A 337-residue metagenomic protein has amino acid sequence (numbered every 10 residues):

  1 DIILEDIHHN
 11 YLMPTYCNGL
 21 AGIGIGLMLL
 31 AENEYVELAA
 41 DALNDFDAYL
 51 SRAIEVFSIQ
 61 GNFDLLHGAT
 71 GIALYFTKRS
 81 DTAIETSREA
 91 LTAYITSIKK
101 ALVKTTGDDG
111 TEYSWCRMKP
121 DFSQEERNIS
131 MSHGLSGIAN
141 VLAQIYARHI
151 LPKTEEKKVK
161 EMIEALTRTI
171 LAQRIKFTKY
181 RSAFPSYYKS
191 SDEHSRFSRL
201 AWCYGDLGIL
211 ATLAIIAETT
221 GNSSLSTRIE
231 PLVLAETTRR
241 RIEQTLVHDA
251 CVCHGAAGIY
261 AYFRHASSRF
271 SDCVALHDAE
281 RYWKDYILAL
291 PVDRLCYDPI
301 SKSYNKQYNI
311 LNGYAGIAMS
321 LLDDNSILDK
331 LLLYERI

Functional and structural regions predicted by a protein language model:
D1-S132, S136: Extended ligand-binding groove/face enriched in aromatic
D1-Y11, A40-I59, A90-Y113, E161-R181 (+3 more regions): Long, well-ordered core segments of solenoidal/helical folds
I3-L20, E55-H67, P120-S136, Y187-L207 (+2 more regions): Solvent-exposed loop and edge beta-strand segments that line ligand/cofactor-binding and catalytic clefts
I23, I72, I138, I209 (+2 more regions): Hydrophobic strand positions within the blades of repeat-based beta-sheet folds
K78, T82, T86, A93 (+8 more regions): Terminal, non-catalytic domain-edge segments
E85-T220, S226, R239-I242: Extended ligand-binding clefts on enzyme/binding-domain cores
L246-A275: Loop/turn-rich, solvent-exposed surfaces of beta-rich toroidal or solenoidal domains
